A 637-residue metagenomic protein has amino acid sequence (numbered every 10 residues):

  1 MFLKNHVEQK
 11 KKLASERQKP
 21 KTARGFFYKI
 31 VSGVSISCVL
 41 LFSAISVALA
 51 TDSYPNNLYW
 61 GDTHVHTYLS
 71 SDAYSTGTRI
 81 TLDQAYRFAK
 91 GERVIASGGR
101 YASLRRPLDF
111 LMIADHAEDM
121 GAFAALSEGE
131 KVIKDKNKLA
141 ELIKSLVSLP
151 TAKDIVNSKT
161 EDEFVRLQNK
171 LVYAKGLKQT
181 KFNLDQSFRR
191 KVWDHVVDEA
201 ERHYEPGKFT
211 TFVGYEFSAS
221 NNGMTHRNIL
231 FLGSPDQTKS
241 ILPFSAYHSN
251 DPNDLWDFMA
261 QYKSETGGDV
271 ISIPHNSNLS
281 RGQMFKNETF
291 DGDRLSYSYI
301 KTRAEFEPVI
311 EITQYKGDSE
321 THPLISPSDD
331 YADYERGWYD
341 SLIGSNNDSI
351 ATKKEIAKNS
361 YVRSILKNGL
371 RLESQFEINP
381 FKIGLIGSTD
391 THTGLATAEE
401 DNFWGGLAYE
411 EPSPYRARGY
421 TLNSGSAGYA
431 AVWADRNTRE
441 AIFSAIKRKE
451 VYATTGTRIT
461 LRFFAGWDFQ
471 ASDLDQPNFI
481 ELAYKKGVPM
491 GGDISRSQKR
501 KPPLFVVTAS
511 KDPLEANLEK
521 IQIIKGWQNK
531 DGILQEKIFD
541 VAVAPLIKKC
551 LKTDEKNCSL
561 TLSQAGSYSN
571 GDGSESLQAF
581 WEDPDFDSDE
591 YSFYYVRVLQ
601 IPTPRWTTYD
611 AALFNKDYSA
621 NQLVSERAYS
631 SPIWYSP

Functional and structural regions predicted by a protein language model:
M1-Y28: N-terminal secretory signal peptides that target proteins for export/translocation
L3, L13, L40-L41, L49: Leucine-biased recognition of intrinsically disordered, low-complexity hydrophobic segments
V31-A44: Bacterial N-terminal signal peptides
L49-L82, Y86, R93-K144, F182-D185 (+4 more regions): C-terminal functional module detector
L139-A174, S563: Low-complexity, serine/threonine/proline-enriched polar segments
S234, D251-L255, Y262, S272 (+1 more regions): Hydrophobic, small-residue-rich alpha-helical packing segments that form membrane-like cores
P235, S245-N250, A332-E335: Conserved, charged catalytic cores of large soluble enzymes
